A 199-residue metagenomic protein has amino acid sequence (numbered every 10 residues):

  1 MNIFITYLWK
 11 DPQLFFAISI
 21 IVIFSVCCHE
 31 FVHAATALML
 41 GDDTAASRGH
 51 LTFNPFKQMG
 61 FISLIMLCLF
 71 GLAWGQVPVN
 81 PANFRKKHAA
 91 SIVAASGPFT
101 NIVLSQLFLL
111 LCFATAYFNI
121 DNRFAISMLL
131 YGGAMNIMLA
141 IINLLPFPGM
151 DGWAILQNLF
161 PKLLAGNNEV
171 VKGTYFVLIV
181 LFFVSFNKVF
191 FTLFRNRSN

Functional and structural regions predicted by a protein language model:
M1-N199: Hydrophobic transmembrane alpha-helices and their immediate loop junctions in multi-pass integral membrane proteins
